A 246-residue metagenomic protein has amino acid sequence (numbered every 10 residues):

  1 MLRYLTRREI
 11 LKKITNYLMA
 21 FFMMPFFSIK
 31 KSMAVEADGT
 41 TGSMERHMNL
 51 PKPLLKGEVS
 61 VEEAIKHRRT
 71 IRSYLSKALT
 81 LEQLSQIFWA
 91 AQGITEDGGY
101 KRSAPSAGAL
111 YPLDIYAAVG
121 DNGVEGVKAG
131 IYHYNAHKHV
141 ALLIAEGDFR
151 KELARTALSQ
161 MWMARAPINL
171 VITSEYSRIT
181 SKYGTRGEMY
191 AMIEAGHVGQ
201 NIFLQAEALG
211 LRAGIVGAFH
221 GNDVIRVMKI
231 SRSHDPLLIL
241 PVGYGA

Functional and structural regions predicted by a protein language model:
M1-F21: N-terminal secretory signal peptides and thylakoid transit peptides that target proteins across membranes
I14-L18, F22, F26-A166: N-terminal amphipathic, basic helical "cap/leader" segment at the start of enzyme domains
I29-K30, V224-V227: Short linear sequence motif anchored by a di-proline
L54, I172-Y176, Y244: Short, small-residue-rich loop/turn micro-motifs
R68, I87, I115, I168-R178 (+1 more regions): Small-aliphatic-rich amphipathic alpha-helix that forms the alpha element of a beta-alpha
I131-H133, N169-V171, I239-P241: Conserved hydrophobic/aromatic beta-strand scaffold that supports enzyme active sites
R165-P167, L211, S233-D235: Short coil/turn connectors at secondary-structure junctions
I230-A246: A glycine-rich helix N-cap at a beta->alpha junction
